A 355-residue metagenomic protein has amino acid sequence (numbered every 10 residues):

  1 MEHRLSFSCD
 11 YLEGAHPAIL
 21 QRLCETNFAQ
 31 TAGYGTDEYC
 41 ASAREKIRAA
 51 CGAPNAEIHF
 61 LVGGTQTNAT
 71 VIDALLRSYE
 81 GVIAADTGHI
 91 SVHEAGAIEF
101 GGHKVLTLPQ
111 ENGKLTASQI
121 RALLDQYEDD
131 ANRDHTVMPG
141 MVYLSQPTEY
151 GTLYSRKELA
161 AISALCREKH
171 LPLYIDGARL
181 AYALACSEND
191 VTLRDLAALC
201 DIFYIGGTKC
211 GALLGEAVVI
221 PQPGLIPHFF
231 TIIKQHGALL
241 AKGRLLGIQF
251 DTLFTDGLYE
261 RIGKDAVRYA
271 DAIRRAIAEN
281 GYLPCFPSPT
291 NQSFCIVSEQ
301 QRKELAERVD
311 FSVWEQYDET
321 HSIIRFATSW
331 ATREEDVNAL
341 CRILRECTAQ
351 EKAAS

Functional and structural regions predicted by a protein language model:
H16-G64, D86-S91, A97: Conserved N-terminal alpha-helix of the aminotransferase class I/II PLP-enzyme fold
A74-V92, R121: Conserved PLP-anchoring active-site segment centered on the Schiff-base-forming lysine
S78-Y79, D271-K352: Conserved C-terminal alpha-helix-loop-beta "cap" of PLP-dependent enzymes that closes/shapes the active-site mouth
G102-G140, L144-P147, Y154-A161: PLP-dependent aminotransferase-class I/II
V105-L106, L173-I175, P284, F311: Hydrophobic beta-strand scaffold residues
E111, M138-P139, S145, L153 (+1 more regions): Active-site C-terminal subdomain of aminotransferase-like
Y154-C186: Catalytic PLP-binding core of fold-type I/II PLP enzymes
